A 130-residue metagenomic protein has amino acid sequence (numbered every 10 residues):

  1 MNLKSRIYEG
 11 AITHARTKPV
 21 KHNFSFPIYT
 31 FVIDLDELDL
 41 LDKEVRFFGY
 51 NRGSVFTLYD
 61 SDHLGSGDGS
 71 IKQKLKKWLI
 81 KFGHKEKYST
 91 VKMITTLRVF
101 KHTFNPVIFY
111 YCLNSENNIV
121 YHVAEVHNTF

Functional and structural regions predicted by a protein language model:
M1-F130: Mature, function-bearing regions of proteins
